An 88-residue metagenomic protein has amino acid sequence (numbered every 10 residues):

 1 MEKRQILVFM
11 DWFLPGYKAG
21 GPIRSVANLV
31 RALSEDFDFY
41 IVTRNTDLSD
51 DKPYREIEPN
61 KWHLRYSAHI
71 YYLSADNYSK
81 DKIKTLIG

Functional and structural regions predicted by a protein language model:
M1, E56, L64-G88: An amphipathic, basic-hydrophobic alpha-helix
M1-Y54: N-terminal subdomain of nucleotide-sugar transferases
R31-L33, W62-R65: A generic structural signal for short, solvent-exposed coil/turn residues that cap or connect secondary-structure
